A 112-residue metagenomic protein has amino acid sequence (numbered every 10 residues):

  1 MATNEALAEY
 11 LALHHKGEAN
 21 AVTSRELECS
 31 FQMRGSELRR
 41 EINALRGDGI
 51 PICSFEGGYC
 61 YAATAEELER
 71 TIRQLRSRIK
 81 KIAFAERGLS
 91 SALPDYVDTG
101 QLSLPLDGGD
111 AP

Functional and structural regions predicted by a protein language model:
M1-Y10, P112: Short alpha-helical segments that sit at the start of domains
L13-A19, D48-I50: Short helix-capping/hinge SLiMs at alpha-helix to coil transitions
T23-S30: A short acidic, leucine-rich amphipathic alpha-helix
Q32-A44: Short amphipathic alpha-helical interaction segments
R46-E56: A short, conserved structural fragment
F55-T64: Minor-groove-contacting beta-hairpin "wing" of winged helix-turn-helix DNA-binding domains
E67-S90: Short, amphipathic alpha-helical interaction segments positioned at domain boundaries
L89-P112: Exposed, interaction-prone assembly regions rather than primary DNA-binding/catalytic cores
